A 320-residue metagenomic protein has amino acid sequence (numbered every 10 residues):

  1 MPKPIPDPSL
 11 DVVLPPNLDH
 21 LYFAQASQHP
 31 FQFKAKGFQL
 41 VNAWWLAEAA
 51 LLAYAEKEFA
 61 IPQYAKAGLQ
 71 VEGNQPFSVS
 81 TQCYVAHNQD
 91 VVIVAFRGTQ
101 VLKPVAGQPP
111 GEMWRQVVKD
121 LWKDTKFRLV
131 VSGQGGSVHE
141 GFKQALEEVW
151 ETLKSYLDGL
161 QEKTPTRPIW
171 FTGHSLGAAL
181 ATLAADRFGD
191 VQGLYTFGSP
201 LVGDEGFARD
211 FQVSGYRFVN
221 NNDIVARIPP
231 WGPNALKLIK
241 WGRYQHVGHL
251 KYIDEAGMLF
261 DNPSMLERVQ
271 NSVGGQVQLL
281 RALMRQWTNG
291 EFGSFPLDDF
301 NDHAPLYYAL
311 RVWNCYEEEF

Functional and structural regions predicted by a protein language model:
M1-T172, L176-F320: Non-catalytic, mobile gating and regulatory segments of ester bond hydrolases
